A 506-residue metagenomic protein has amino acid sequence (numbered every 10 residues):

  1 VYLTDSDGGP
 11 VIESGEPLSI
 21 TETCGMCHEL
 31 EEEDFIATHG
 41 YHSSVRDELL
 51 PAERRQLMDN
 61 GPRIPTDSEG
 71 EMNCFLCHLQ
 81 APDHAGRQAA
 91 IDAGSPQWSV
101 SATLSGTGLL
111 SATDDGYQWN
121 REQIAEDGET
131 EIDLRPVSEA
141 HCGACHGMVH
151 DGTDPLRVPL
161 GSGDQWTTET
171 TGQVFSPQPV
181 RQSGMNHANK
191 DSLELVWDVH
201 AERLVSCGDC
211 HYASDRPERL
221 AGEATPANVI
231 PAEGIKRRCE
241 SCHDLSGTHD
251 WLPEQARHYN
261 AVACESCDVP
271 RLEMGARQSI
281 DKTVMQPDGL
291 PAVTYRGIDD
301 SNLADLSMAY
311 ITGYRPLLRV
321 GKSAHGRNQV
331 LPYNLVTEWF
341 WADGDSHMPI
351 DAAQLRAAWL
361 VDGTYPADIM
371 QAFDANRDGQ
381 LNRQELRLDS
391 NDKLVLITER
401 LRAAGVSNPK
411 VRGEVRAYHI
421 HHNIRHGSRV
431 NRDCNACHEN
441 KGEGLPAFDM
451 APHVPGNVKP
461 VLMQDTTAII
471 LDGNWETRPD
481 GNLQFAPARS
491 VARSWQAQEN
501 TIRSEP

Functional and structural regions predicted by a protein language model:
V1-P506: C-type cytochrome heme-c attachment and multiheme electron-transfer modules
